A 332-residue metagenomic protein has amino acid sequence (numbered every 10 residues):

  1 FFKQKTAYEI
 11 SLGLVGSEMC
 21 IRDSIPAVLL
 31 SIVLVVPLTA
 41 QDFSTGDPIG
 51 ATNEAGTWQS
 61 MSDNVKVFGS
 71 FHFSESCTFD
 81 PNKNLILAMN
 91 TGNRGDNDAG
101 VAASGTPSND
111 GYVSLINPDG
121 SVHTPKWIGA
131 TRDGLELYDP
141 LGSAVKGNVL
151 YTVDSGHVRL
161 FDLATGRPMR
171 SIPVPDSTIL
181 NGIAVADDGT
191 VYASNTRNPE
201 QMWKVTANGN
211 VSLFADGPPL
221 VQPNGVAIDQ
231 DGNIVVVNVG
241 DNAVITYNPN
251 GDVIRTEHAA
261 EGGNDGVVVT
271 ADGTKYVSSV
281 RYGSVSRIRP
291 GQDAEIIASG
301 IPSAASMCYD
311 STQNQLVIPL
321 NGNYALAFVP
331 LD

Functional and structural regions predicted by a protein language model:
Q4-I21: Short, small-residue-biased leader/transition segments that mark boundaries at the very start of proteins
A27-P37: Bacterial N-terminal signal peptides
G50-F71: A short helix->beta-strand "capping" segment at the edge of beta-propeller domains
S62-F68, V122-G134, R167-P173, N210-G217 (+2 more regions): A short beta-strand motif characteristic of beta-propeller blades
K66-V101, T106-N109: Beta-strand-rich domains and repeat architectures in extracellular enzymes and scaffolds, especially beta-propellers
S70-K83, A130-N148, P175-A193, R197-P199 (+6 more regions): Beta-rich, blade/repeat-based domains predominating in secreted/periplasmic proteins but also intracellular
G100-G105, N109-S114, H157-R159, Q201-W203 (+3 more regions): A short loop-to-beta-strand structural motif that recurs across blades of beta-propeller domains
I116-S121, D162-R167, V205-G209, N248-D252 (+2 more regions): Short loop/turn segments that connect beta-strands within beta-propeller blades
